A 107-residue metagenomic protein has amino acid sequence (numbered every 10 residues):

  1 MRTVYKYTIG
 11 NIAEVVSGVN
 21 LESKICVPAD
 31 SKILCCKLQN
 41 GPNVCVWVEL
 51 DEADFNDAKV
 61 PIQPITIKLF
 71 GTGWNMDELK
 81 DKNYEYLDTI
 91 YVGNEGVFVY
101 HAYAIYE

Functional and structural regions predicted by a protein language model:
M1-V44, N75-N83: N-terminal domain-onset segments
I33, L50, A104-I105: Hydrophobic side chains in beta-strands
E49-F55: Helix N-cap motif at beta-to-alpha junctions
V60-E107: Helix-rich interaction surfaces within compact, conserved domain-sized segments that mediate assembly or partner
